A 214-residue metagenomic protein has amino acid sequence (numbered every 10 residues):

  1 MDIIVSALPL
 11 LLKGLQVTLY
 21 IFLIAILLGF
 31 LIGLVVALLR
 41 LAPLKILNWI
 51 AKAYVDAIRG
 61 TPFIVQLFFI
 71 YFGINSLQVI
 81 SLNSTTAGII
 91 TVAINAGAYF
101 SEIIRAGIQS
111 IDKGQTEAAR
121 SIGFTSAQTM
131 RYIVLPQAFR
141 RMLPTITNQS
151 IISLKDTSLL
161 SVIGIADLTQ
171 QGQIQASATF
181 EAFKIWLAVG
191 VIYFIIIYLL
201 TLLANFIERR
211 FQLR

Functional and structural regions predicted by a protein language model:
M1-R214: Transmembrane alpha-helices and adjacent helix-loop boundaries
